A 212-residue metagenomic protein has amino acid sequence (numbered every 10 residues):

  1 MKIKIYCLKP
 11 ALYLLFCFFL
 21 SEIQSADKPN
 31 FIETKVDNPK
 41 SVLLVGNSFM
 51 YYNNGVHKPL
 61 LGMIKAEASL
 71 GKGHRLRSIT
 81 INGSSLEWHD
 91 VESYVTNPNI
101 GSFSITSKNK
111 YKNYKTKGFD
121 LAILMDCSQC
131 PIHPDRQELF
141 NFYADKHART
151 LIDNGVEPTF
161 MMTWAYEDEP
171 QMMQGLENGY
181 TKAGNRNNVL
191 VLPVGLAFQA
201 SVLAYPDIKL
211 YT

Functional and structural regions predicted by a protein language model:
K2-L8, T34, A66, F103-I105 (+3 more regions): Hydrophobic transmembrane signal anchors and adjacent membrane-proximal interface regions, especially in viral
K2-S69, H74-R77: N-terminal secretory targeting modules
N30-F31, F103-S104, Q171-M172: Mixed-charge, polar/low-complexity N-terminal
S41, Y51-R136: Conserved SGNH/GDSL esterase-like catalytic core that processes O-acyl groups on lipids and polysaccharides
S107-T212: Alpha-helical cap/lid subdomain in secreted, periplasmic, or secretory-pathway luminal O-acyl-processing enzymes
